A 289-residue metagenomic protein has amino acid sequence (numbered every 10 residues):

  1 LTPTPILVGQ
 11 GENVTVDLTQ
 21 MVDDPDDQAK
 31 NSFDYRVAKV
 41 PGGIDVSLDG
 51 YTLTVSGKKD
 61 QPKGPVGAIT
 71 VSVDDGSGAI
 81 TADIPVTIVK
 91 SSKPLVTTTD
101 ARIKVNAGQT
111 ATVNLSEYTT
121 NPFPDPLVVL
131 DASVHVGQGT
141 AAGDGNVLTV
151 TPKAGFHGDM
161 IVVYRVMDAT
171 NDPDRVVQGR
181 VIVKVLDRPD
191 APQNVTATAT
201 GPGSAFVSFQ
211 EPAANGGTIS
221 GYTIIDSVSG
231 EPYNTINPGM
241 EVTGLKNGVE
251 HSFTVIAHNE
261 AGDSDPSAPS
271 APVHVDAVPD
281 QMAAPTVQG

Functional and structural regions predicted by a protein language model:
L1-Q28, A68-F123, M167-T200, S208-E211 (+2 more regions): Extracellular interdomain linkers/hinges and stalk-like, low-complexity segments in secreted or single-pass
Q10, K63, A107, A154-G158 (+3 more regions): Surface-exposed loops/turns
E12, D49-Y51, A107, D144-N146 (+3 more regions): Ser/Thr- and Asn-enriched, surface-exposed coil loops between beta-strands
T15-V16, V22-Y51, V113, T119-V147 (+3 more regions): Surface-exposed or secretory-pathway low-complexity segments enriched in glycine-proline and Ser/Thr/acidic residues
T52-G64, V147-H157, G244: Extracellular/luminal low-complexity segments enriched in Ser/Thr/Pro
V55, V150-P152, A197, M240-T243 (+2 more regions): Hydrophobic core positions of the immunoglobulin-like beta-sandwich fold
G64-G76, I80, G155-T170, V242-D265: Beta-strand-rich modules
G221-N247: Recognizes extended acidic, P/S/T-rich segments that occur within or adjacent to Ig-like beta-sandwich modules
